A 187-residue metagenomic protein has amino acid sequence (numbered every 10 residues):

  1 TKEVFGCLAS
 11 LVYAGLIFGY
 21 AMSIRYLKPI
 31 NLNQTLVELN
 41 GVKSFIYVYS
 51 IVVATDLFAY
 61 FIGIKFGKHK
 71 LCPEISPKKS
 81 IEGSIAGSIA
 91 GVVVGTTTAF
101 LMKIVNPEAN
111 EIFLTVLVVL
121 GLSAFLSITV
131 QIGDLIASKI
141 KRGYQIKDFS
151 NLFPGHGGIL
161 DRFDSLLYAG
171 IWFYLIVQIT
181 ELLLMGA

Functional and structural regions predicted by a protein language model:
T1-A124: Membrane-embedded alpha-helical bundles of polytopic integral membrane proteins
S23-I24, G121, I128, G155-F163 (+1 more regions): Short, highly charged low-complexity linear segments
N31, P77, I104, G155 (+2 more regions): Juxtamembrane helix-loop transition sites at the ends of transmembrane segments in multi-pass membrane proteins
V52-K68, C72-P73, I81, I128-G170: Acidic (Asp/Glu-rich) catalytic motifs at the cytosolic membrane interface
G91-V92, R162, A169, Q178: Hydrophobic transmembrane alpha-helices of multi-pass small-molecule transporters
V94-T98, W172-V177: Hydrophobic alpha-helical transmembrane segments that constitute the membrane-spanning cores of multi-pass membrane
L175-A187: Juxtamembrane boundary at the C-terminal end of a transmembrane helix
